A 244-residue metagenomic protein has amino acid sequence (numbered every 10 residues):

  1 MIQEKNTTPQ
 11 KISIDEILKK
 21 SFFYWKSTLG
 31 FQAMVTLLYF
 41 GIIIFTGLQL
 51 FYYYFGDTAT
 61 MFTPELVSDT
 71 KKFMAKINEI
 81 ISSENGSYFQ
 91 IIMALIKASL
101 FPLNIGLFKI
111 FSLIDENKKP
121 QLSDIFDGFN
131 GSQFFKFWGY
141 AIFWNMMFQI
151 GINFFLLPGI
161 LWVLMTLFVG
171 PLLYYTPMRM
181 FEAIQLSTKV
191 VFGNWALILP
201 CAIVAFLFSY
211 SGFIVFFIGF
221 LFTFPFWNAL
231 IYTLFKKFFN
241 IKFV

Functional and structural regions predicted by a protein language model:
M1-V244: Hydrophobic alpha-helical membrane segments
